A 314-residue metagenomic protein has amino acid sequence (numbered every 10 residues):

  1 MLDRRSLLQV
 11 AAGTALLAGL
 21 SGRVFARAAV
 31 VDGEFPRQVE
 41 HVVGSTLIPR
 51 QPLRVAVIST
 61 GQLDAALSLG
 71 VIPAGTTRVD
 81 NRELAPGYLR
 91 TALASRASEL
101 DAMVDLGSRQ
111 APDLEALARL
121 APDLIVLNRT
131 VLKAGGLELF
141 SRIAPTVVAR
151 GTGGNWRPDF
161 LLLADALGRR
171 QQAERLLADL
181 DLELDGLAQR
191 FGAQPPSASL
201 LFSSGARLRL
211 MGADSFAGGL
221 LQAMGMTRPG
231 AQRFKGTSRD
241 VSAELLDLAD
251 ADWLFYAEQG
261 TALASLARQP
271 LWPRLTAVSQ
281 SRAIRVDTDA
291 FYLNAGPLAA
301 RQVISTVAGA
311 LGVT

Functional and structural regions predicted by a protein language model:
M1, G22-L47: C-terminal segment of N-terminal export signals and the immediately downstream linker at the start of the mature
S6-A26: N-terminal export signals
R54-L69, Q172-T227, A231: Basic- and aromatic-lined ligand-binding clefts that recognize polyanionic substrates
L63-L114: A short, structured surface patch at a secondary-structure boundary
T77, A134-Q171, S265-A290: Charged, glycine-enriched surface loops/patches that mediate electrostatic binding to polyanionic ligands
N81-P86, L132-G135, R150-L162, S197-G218 (+1 more regions): Extracytoplasmic ligand-binding site segments that recognize negatively charged/polar headgroups
L114, A121-L127, A251: Proline-aspartate-enriched helix->loop->beta-strand connector
D165, A249-T314: Structured C-terminal subdomain patch of bacterial secreted/periplasmic proteins
